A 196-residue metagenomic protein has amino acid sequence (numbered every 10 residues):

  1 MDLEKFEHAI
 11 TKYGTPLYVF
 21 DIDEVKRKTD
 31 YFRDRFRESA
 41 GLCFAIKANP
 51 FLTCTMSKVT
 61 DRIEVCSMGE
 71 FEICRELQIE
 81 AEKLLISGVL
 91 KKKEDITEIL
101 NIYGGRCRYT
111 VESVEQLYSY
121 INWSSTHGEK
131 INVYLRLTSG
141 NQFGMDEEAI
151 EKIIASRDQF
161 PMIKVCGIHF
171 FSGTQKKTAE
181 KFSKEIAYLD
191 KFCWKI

Functional and structural regions predicted by a protein language model:
D2-P16: Generic N-terminal amphipathic, Lys/Arg-enriched alpha-helix
A9, R33-D34, S124-S125: Short boundary motifs at domain starts and secondary-structure transition points
Y18-I22: Low-complexity, highly charged intrinsically disordered N-terminal segments that act as targeting/localization
K28-F36: A short, N-terminal amphipathic alpha-helix
A40-I196: Active-site-proximal beta-alpha core segment in soluble small-molecule metabolic enzymes
